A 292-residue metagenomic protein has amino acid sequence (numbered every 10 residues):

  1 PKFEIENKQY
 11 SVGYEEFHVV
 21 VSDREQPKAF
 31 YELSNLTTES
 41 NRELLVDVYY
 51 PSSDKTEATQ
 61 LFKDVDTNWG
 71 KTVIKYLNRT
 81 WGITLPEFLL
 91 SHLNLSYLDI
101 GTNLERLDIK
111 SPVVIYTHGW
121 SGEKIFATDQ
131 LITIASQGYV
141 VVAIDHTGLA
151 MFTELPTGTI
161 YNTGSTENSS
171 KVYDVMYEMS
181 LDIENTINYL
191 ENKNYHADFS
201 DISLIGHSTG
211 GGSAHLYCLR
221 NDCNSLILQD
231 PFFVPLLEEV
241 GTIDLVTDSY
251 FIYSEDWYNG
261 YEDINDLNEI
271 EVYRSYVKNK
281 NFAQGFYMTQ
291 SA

Functional and structural regions predicted by a protein language model:
P1-V114: Domain-level recognition of soluble alpha/beta enzyme cores, biased toward histidine phosphatases/phosphomutases
Y49-S53, E57-F88, I125-S165: Active-site machinery of serine-nucleophile hydrolases
L95-S111, Y116-T153, P235, Y258-Y261: Short substrate-entry loop that stabilizes the transition state in hydrolases
E105-D108, N224-Q290: The feature captures the conserved acid-bearing segment of alpha/beta-hydrolase catalytic domains
G119, I205-G210, A214: Gly/Ala-rich beta-loop-alpha elbow adjacent to hydrolase catalytic centers
G148, E154-H196: Alpha/beta-hydrolase active-site loop
Y195-S208: Alpha/beta-hydrolase fold nucleophile elbow
L216-N224: Conserved hydrolase catalytic core segment
